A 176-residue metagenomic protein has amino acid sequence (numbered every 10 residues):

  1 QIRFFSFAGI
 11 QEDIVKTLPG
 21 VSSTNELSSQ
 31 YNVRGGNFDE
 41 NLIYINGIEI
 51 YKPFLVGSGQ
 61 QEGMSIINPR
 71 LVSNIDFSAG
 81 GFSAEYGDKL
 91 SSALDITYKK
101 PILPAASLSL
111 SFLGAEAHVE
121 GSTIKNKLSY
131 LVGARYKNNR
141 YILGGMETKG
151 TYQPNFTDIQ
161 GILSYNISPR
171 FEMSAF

Functional and structural regions predicted by a protein language model:
Q1-F82, A93, K99: Periplasmic N-terminal accessory/gating domains of Gram-negative outer-membrane beta-barrel systems
A8, D88-L90, P104, S111-A115 (+1 more regions): Residues that define the transmembrane beta-barrel architecture of outer-membrane proteins
I14, R34, S78, T97 (+3 more regions): Transmembrane beta-barrel domains of outer membrane proteins
T24, A84-Y86, P101-A105, I124-L128 (+1 more regions): Short loop/turn motifs that connect adjacent beta-strands in outer-membrane beta-barrel proteins
T24-N25, Y86, S109-S111, T151-N155: Short sequence motifs at beta-strands and strand-loop junctions characteristic of Gram-negative outer-membrane
G59-Q60, L103-A105, G145-G150: Extracellular loop and loop/strand-boundary signature of outer-membrane beta-barrel proteins
R70-F77, S92-A93, T97-L110, K125-A134: Transmembrane beta-strand segments of Gram-negative outer membrane beta-barrel proteins
L113-Y136, K149-F176: Transmembrane beta-barrel wall of Gram-negative outer-membrane proteins
